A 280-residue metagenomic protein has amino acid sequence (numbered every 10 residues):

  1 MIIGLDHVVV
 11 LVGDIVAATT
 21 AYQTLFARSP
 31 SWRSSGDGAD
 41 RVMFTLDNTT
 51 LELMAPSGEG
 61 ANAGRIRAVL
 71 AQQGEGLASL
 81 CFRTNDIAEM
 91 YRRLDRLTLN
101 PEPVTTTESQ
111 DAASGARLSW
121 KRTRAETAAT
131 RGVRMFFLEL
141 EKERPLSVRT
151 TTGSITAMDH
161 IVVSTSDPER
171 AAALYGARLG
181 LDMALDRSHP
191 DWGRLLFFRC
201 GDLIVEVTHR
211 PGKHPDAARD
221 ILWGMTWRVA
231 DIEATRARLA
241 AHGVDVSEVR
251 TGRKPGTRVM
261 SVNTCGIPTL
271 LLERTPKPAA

Functional and structural regions predicted by a protein language model:
M1-I2, D14, M43-L46, V69-E75 (+3 more regions): Short, low-complexity cationic-aromatic patches
M1-V16, E75-F82, F136-A172, L222-M225 (+1 more regions): N-terminal beta-strand motif that seeds the catalytic metal site of vicinal oxygen chelate
V9-S57, R96-L97, E102-L118, T156 (+4 more regions): Core segments of cupin and vicinal oxygen chelate
T50-E59, G64-D95, L99, R250 (+1 more regions): Arg/Lys-rich, alpha-helical DNA-contact motif
E52, A88-S154, D191, L196-G201 (+2 more regions): Vicinal oxygen chelate
M54, L138, L174, L196-F198 (+3 more regions): A structural feature that tracks compact, well-ordered secondary-structure segments with a strong bias toward
N62-I66, A217-D220, A280: A short, polar/proline- and glycine-enriched secondary-structure boundary/capping micro-motif
R92, S147-T151, A172-G176, D186 (+1 more regions): A short secondary-structure junction signal
